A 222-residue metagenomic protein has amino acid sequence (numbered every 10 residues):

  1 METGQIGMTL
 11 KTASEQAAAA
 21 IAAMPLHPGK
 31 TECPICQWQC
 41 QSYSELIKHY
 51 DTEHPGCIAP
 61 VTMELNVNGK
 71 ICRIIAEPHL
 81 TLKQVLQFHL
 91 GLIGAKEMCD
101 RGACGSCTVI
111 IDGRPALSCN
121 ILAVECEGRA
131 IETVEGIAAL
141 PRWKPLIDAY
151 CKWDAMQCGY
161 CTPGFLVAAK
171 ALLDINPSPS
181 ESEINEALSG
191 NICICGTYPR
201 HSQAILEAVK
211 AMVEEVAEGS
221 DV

Functional and structural regions predicted by a protein language model:
E2-V222: Signature of N-terminal electron-transfer/Fe-S-associated modules in redox systems
